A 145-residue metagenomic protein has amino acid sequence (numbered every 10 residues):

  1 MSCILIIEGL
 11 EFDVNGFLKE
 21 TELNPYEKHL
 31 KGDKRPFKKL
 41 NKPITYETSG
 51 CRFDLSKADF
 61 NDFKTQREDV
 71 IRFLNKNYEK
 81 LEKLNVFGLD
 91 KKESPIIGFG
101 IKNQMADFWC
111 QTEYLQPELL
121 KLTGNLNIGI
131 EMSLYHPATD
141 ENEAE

Functional and structural regions predicted by a protein language model:
M1-L134, T139-E145: Acidic (Asp/Glu-rich) sequence patches and key acidic residues that form negatively charged surfaces used
